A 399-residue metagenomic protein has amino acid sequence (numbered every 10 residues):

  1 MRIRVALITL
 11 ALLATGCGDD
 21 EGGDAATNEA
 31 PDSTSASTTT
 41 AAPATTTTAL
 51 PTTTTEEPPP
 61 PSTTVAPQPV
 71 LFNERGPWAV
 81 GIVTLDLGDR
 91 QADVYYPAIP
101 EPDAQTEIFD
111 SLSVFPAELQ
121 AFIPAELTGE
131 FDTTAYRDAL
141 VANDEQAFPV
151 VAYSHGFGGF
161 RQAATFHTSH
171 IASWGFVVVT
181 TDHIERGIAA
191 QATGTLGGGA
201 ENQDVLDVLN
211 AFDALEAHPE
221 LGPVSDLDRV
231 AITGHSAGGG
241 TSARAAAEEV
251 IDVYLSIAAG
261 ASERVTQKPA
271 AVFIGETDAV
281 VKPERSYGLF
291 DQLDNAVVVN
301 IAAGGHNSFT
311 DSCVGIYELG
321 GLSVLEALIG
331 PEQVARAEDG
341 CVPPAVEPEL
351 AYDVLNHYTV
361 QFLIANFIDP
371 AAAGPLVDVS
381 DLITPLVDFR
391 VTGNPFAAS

Functional and structural regions predicted by a protein language model:
L13-G16: C-terminal motif of bacterial Sec signal peptides marking the signal peptidase cleavage site
T27-T64: Extracellular mucin-like PTS domains
P60-V151, R336-A345: Domain-level recognition of soluble alpha/beta enzyme cores, biased toward histidine phosphatases/phosphomutases
P67, P77, G88, S312-S399: Alpha/beta-hydrolase-fold serine-hydrolase catalytic core, especially in secreted/extracellular enzymes
T128-A190, A279-P283: Short substrate-entry loop that stabilizes the transition state in hydrolases
A163, H167, G194-L227, I232 (+1 more regions): Alpha/beta-hydrolase active-site loop
G234-G238, S242: Gly/Ala-rich beta-loop-alpha elbow adjacent to hydrolase catalytic centers
V272-I274, D278: Short beta-strand/loop motif that positions the catalytic acidic residue of the alpha/beta-hydrolase fold
